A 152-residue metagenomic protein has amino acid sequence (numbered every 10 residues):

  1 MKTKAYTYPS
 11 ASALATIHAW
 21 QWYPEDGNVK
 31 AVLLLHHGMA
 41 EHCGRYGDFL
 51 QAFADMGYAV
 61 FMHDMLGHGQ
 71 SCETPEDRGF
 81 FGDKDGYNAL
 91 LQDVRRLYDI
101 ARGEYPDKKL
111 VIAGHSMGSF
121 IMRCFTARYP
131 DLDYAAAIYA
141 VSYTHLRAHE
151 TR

Functional and structural regions predicted by a protein language model:
M1-P24: N-terminal cap/lid segment of alpha/beta-hydrolase-fold proteins
P24-V32: Proline/glycine-enriched tight loop/beta-turn segments at coil->beta junctions that connect or precede beta-strands
G38-E41: Active-site glycine-rich loops that stabilize anionic/oxyanionic intermediates across multiple enzyme folds
A54-P75: Conserved alpha/beta-hydrolase
S71-D85: Cap/lid segment of the alpha/beta-hydrolase catalytic domain
G82-R102: Alpha/beta-hydrolase active-site loop
K109-Y143: Primarily recognizes the serine-hydrolase "nucleophile elbow" in alpha/beta-hydrolase and SGNH/GDSL folds
T144-T151: Conserved small/polar residues in nucleotide/adenosyl-binding loops
